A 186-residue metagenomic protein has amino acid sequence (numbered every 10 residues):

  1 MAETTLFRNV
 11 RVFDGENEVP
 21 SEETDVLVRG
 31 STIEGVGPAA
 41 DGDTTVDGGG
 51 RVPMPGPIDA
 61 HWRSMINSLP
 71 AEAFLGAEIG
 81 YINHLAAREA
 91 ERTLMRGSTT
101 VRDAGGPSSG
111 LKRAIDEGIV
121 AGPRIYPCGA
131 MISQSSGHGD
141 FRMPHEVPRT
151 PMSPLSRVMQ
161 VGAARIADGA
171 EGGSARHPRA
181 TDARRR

Functional and structural regions predicted by a protein language model:
A2-E3, V12, E16-P55: Histidine-rich, glycine-flanked metal-binding segment
V10, V26, S31, G50 (+4 more regions): Divalent metal-coordination and catalytic microenvironments
A40-D43, A114, L155: Metallo-beta-lactamase
G42, S98, G122-R124: A generic structural signal for alpha->beta connector loops
V46, R102-D103, P127: General beta-strand structural signal in soluble alpha/beta enzymes
R51-E117, S135-R142: Metal-associated gating/positioning segment near the N- to mid-region
I119-R186: Metal-coordinating catalytic core of metallo-dependent amide/deamination hydrolases
